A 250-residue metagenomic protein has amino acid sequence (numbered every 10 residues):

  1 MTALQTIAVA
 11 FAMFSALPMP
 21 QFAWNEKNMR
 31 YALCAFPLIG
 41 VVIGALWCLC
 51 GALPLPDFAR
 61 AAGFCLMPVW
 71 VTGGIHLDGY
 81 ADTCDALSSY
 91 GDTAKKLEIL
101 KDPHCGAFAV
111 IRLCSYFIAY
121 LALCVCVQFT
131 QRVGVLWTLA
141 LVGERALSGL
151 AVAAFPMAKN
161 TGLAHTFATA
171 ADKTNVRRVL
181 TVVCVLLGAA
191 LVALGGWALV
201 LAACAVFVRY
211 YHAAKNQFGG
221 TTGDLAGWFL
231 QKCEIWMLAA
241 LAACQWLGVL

Functional and structural regions predicted by a protein language model:
M1-G73, L87, G91-L97, D102-C105 (+1 more regions): Hydrophobic alpha-helical transmembrane segments
G73-G79: Replace "His-x-His-based motif
L77, D85-A86: Acidic metal-phosphate-binding loop of nucleotide-sugar-dependent transferases
